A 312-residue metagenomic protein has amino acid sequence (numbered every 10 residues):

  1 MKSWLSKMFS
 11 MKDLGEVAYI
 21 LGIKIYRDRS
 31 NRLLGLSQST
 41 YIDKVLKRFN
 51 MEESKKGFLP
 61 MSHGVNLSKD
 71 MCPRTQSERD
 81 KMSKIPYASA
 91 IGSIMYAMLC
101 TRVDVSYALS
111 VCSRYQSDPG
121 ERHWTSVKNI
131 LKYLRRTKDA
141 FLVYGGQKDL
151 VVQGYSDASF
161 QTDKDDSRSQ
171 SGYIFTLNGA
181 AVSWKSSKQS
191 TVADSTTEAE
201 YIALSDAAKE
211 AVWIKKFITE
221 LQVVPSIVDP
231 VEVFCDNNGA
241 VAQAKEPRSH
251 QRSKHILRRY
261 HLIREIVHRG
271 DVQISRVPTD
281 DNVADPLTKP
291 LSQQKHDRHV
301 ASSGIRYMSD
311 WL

Functional and structural regions predicted by a protein language model:
M1, L5, V17, G22 (+16 more regions): Mobile genetic element proteins and their domesticated derivatives, centered on retroelements and DNA transposons
M1-M8, Y26-S37, R114-E121, I202 (+1 more regions): Catalytic palm subdomain of template-directed nucleic-acid polymerases, centered on the conserved carboxylate motif
M8-V17, A97-A108, G179-S183, T191 (+1 more regions): Active-site palm subdomain of RNA-directed nucleic acid polymerases
D13-A140, P278, P286-T288: C-terminal reverse transcriptase regions that engage the nucleic-acid substrate
K24, V151, S169, S187-L312: RNase H-like nuclease module associated with reverse transcription
K84-M98, V103-S106, S159-T162, Q170 (+1 more regions): Conserved pre-motif C helix in the palm subdomain of viral-like polymerases
I94, Y155-T197: RNase H-like nuclease fold core
K132-S156, S226-I227: Structured nucleic-acid-interacting core domains from mobile-element enzymes and related host factors, especially RNase
